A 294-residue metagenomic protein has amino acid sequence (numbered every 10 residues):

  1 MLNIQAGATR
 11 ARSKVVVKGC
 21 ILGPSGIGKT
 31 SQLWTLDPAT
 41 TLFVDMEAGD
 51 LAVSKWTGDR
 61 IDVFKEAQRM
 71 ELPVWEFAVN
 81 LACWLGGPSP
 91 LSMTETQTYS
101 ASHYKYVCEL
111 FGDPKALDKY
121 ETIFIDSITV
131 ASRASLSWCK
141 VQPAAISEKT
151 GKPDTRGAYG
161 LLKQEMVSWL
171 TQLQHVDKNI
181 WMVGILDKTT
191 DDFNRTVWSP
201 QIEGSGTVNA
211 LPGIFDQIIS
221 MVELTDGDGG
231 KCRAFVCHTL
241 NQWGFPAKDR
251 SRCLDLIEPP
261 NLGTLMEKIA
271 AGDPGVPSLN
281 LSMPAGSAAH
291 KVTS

Functional and structural regions predicted by a protein language model:
M1-N3, S13, V17, D228-S294: C-terminal regions of RecA-like/P-loop NTPase motor modules
L2, K14-Y106, A116-T122, T129-A134: Conserved P-loop
L2-T9, C108-F111: A short, compositionally biased domain-edge/stem linker segment
I4, G26-K29, E165-M166, G204: Amphipathic coiled-coil/heptad-repeat helices and related helical stalk/stem segments that mediate oligomerization
R10-S13, N179: Glycine-rich phosphate-binding loop of ATP-dependent small-molecule kinases
A11-R12, Q32-T35, D113-A116, Q172-Q174 (+2 more regions): A general structural signal for short secondary-structure junctions and capping/turn motifs
D118-A210: P-loop NTPase motor core
K178-P259: Phosphate-binding/switch region of NTP-binding enzymes
